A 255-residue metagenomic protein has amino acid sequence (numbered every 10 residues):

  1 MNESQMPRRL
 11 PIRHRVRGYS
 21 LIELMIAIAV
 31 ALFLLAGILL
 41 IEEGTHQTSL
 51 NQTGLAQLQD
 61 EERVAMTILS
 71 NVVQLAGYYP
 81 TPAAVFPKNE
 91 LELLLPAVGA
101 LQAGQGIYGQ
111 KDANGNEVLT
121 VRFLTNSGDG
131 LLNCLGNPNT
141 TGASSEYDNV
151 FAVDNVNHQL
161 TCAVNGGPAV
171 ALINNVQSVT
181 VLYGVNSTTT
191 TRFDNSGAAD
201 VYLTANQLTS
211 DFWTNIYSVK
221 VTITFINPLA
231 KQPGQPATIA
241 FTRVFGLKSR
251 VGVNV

Functional and structural regions predicted by a protein language model:
N2, N133-L135, N254: Sequence contexts marking disulfide-bonded cysteines in secreted/extracellular proteins
N2-S4, I12, V16-P80: Aliphatic-rich helix starts adjacent to a transmembrane/signal segment
T45, T53-Q57, E61-V64, Q74-A76 (+5 more regions): Short linear sequence signals and composition-biased patches located at protein termini or domain-edge surfaces
I107, Y147-V156, V181: Broad, structure-driven detector of short, well-ordered beta-strand segments within folded domains
N137-A143, P236: Short consensus segments that form the blades of beta-propeller domains, in both extracellular/periplasmic
